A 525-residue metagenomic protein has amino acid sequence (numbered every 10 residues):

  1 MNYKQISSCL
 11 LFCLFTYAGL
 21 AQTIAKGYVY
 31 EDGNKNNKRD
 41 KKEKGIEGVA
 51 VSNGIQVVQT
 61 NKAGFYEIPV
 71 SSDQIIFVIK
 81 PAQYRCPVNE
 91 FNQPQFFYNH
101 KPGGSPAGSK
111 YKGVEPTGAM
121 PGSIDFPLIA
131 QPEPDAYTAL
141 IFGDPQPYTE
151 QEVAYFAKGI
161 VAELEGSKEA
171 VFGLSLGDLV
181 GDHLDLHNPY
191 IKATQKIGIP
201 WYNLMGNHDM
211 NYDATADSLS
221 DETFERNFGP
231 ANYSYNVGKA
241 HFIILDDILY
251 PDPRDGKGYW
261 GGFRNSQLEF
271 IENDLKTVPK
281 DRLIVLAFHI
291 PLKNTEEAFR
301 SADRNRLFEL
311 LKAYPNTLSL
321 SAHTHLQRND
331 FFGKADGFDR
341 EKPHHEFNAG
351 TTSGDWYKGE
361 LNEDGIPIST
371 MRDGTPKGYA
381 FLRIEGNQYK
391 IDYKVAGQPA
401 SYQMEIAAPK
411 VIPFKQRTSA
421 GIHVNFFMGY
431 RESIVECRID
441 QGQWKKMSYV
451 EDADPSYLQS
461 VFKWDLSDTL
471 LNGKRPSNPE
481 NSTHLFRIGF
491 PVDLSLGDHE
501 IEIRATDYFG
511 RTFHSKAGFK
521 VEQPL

Functional and structural regions predicted by a protein language model:
I24, K101-H187, L525: N-terminal active-site segment of His-dependent metallophosphoesterases
A25-E31, G64, F126: A short, amphipathic beta-strand motif
Y28, E47-V58: Short amphipathic beta-strand segments in non-cytosolic proteins
R39, I55-F65, P69: Short, acidic Ser/Thr/Gly-rich low-complexity loop/linker segments typical of extracellular and cell-surface proteins
N53, I75-K112: A short, solvent-exposed loop/turn motif at the edges and junctions of modular extracellular/periplasmic domains
Q95-S105, K110-P116, L184-V278, F299-L320 (+2 more regions): Extended active-site neighborhood of metal-dependent phosphoesterases/phosphodiesterases
R340-M428, G489-P491, E500-K516, K520: Binuclear metal-dependent phosphoesterase catalytic core
M404-L525: Long, low-complexity serine/threonine/glycine- and acidic-rich segments characteristic of extracellular
